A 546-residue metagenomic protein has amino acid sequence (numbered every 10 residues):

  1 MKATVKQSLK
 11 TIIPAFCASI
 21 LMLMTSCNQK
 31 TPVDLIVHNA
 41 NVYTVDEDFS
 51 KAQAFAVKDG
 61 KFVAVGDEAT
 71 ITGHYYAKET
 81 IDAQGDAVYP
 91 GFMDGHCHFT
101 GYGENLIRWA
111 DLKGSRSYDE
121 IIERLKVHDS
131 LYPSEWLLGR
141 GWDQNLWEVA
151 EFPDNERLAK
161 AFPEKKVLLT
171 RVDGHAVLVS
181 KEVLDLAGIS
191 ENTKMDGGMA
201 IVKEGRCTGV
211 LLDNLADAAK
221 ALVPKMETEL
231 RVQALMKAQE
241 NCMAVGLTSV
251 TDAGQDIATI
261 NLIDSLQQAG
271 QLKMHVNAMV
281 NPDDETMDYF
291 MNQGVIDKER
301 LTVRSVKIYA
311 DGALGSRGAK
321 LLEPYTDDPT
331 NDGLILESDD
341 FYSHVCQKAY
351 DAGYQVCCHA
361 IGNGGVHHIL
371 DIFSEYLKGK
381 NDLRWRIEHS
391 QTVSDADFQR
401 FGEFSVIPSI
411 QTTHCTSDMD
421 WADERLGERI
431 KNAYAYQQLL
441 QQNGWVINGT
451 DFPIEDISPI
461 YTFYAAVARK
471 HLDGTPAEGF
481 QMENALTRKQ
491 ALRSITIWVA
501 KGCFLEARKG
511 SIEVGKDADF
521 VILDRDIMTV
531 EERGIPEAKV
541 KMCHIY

Functional and structural regions predicted by a protein language model:
M1-L9: N-terminal secretory signal peptides that target proteins for export/translocation
P14-L23: Bacterial N-terminal signal peptides
C27-N39, Y43, E47-Y289, I308 (+6 more regions): Divalent metal-binding segments
H98, R300-G318, S405-C415: Non-cysteine beta-strand/loop elements that form the S-adenosyl-L-methionine
D256-I257, P282-E285, S390-V393, D526-M528: Short beta->alpha connector loops
L266-G270, Q293-L301, K380, F401-S405: Acidic (Asp/Glu)-rich catalytic clusters
G294-I296, E531-I535: Short proline/glycine-enriched turn/loop segments at secondary-structure junctions
Q347-C357, G364-W385, H389, D395-Q399 (+2 more regions): His/Asp/Glu-enriched, well-ordered alpha-helical/loop segment that forms or immediately abuts the divalent-metal
